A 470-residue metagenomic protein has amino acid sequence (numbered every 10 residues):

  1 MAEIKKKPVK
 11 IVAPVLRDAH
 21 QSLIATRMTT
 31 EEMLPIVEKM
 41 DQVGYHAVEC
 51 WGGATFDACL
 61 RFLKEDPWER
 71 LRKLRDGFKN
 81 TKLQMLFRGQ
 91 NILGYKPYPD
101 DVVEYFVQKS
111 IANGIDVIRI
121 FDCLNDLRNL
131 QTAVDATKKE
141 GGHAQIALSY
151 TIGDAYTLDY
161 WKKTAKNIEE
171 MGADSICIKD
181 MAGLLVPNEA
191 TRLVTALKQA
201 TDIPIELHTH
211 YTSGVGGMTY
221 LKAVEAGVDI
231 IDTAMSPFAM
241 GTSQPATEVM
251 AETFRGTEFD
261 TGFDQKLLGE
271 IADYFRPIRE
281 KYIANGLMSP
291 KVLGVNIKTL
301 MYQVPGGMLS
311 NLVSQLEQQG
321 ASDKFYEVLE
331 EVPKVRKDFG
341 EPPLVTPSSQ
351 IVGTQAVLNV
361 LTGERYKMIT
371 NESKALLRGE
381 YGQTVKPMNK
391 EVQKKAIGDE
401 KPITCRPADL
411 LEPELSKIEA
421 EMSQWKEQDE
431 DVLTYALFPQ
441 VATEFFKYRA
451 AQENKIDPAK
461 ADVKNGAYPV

Functional and structural regions predicted by a protein language model:
M1-I24, L71-D76: N-terminal amphipathic alpha-helix/helix-capping segment at the start of soluble metabolic enzymes
K6-V9, G44-H46, K79-L83, G114-V117 (+4 more regions): Short, well-ordered coil/turn segments that N-cap beta-strands
I11, A19, M40, I120 (+5 more regions): Conserved, mostly hydrophobic/aromatic
D41-C59, S289-T299, Q303-V470: Terminal or standalone catalytic/regulatory effector modules within metabolic enzymes and repeat proteins
G52-E169, I176, A182-P187: Active-site beta->alpha loop and helix N-cap motifs at the rims of alpha/beta catalytic domains
I120, D180, A226-S243: Glycine-rich phosphate-binding active-site loops on the catalytic face of alpha/beta enzymes
Y156-I168, S213-D229: Catalytic cores of alpha/beta
A239-T261: C-terminal helical cap(s) of enzyme catalytic domains, especially alpha/beta-barrels
